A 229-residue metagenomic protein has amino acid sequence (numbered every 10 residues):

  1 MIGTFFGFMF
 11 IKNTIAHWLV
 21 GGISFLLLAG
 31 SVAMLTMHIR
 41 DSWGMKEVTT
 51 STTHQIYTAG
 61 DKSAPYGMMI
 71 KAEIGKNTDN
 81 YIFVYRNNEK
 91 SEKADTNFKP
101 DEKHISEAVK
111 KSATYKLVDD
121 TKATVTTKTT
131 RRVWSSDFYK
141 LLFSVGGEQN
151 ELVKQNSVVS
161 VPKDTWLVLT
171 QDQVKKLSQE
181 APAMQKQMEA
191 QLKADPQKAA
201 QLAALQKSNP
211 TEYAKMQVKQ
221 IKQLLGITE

Functional and structural regions predicted by a protein language model:
M1-T52: N-terminal alpha-helical membrane-insertion module
G3, G7, G21-G22, G30 (+6 more regions): Residue-identity detector for glycine
V48-K103: Membrane-interface segments at or immediately adjacent to transmembrane helices that form the boundary between
Y85-E229: Extracytosolic and intramembrane catalytic regions of membrane-associated proteins in envelope/secretory systems
